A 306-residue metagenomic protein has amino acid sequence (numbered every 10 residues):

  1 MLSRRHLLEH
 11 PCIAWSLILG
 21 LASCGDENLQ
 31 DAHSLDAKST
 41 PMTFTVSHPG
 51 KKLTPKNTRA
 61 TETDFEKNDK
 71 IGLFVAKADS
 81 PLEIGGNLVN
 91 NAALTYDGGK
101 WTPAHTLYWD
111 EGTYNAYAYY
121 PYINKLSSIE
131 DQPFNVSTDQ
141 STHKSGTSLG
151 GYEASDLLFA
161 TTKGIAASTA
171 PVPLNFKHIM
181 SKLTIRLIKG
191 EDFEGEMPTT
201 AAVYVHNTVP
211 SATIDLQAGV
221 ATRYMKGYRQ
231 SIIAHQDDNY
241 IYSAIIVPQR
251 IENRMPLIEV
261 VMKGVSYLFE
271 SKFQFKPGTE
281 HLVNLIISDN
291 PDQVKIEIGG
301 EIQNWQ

Functional and structural regions predicted by a protein language model:
L2-C12, L21-Q306: Sec-type signal peptide cleavage vicinity
